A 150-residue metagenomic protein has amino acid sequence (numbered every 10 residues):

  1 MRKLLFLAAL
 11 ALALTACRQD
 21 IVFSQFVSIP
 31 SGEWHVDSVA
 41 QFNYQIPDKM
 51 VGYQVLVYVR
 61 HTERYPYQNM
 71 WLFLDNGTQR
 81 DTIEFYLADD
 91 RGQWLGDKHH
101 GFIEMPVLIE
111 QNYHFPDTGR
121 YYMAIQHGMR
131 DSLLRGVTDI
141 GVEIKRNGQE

Functional and structural regions predicted by a protein language model:
A13-A16: C-terminal motif of bacterial Sec signal peptides marking the signal peptidase cleavage site
R18-I21: Bacterial signal peptide processing site
D37-Y67: Post-signal-peptide N-terminal segment of Sec-exported extracytoplasmic proteins
M50-Y53, V107-H127: Short tyrosine-centred short linear motifs in exposed loops/low-complexity segments
V57-H61, A124-D131: Short beta-strand-plus-loop segments that form exposed binding edges in beta-rich domains
F73-N76, R130-E150: Exposed low-complexity, polar/acidic, P/S/T/G-rich flexible segments that act as propeptides, protease-susceptible
I83-F115: An anionic, turn-rich surface loop/hairpin at beta-sheet edges that serves as a generic interaction/coordination patch
